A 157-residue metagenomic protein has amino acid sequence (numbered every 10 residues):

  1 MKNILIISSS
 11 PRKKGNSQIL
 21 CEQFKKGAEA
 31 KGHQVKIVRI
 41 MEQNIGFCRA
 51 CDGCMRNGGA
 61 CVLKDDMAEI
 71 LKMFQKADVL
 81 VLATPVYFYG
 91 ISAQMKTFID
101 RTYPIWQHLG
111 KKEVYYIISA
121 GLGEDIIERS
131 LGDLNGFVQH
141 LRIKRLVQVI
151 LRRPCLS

Functional and structural regions predicted by a protein language model:
M1-A83, Y89-P104, Q139-S157: N-terminal beta1-alpha1-beta2 submodule of the flavodoxin-like/Rossmannoid cofactor-binding fold
V86-F88, G121-L122: Short glycine-rich anion-binding loops that position phosphate/pyrophosphate groups of nucleotides and phosphorylated
Q94, W106-Q148: Short, glycine-/small-residue-rich phosphate/pyrophosphate-handling segment
